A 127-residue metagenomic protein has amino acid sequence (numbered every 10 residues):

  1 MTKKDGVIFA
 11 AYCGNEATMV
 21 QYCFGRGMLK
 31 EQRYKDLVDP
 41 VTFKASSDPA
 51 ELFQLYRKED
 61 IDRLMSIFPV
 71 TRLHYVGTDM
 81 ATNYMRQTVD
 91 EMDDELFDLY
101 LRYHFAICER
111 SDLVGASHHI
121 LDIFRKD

Functional and structural regions predicted by a protein language model:
M1, A10, A116, I120: Ligand-binding pocket scaffold of soluble enzyme catalytic domains
M1-K4, F68: Conserved helix-to-beta-strand junction in the class I
K4-D39: Conserved class I S-adenosyl-L-methionine
F9-Y12, R72-G77: A structural signal for short, well-ordered beta-strand segments and their strand-loop junctions that often border
Y34-V38, K44, D90-D93: N-terminal accessory regions of S-adenosyl-L-methionine
S46-L52, C108-S111: Active-site rim elements
P49-Y75: Short alpha-helix
H74-D127: A C-terminal cap/extension of S-adenosyl-L-methionine-dependent methyltransferases that defines the acceptor-substrate
